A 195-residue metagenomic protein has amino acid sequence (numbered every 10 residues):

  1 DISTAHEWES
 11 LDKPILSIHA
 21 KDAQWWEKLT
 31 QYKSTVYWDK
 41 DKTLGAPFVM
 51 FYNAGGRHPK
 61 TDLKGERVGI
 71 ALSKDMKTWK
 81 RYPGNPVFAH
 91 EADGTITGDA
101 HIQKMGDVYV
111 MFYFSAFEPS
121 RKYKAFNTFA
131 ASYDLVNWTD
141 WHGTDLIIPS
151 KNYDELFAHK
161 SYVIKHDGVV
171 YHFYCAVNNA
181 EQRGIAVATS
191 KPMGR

Functional and structural regions predicted by a protein language model:
D1-R195: Carbohydrate-active catalytic/glycan-binding domains of CAZyme proteins, especially the secreted or lumenal ectodomains
